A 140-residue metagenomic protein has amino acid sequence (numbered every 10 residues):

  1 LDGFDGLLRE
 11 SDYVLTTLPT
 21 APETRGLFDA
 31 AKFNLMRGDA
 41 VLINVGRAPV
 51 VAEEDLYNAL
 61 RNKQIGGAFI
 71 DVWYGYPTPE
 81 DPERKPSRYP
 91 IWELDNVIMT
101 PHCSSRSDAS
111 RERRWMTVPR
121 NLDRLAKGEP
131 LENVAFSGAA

Functional and structural regions predicted by a protein language model:
L1-F4, A30, E53, R84-K85: Structural motif corresponding to alpha-helix initiation and N-cap regions
L1-L27: Adenosine-nucleotide cofactor-binding segment
D5, N34, E54-N58: Alpha-helical segments flanking ligand/cofactor-binding loops in enzyme cores
G6-E10, K32, P90-I91: Structural alpha-helical scaffold elements that stabilize or flank donor/cofactor-binding regions in carbohydrate
L15-T17, N44, T100: Replace "UDP/GDP/ADP/TDP-sugars" with "nucleotide-sugars
E23-L42: Rossmann-fold NAD(P) dinucleotide-binding segment
D39, G46-A140: Rossmann-like dinucleotide-binding domain for NAD(H)/NADP(H)
